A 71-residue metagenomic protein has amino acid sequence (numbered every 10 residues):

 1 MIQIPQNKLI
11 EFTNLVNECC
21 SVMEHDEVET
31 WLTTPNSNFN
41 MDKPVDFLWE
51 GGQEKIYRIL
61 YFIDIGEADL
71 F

Functional and structural regions predicted by a protein language model:
M1-F71: Non-transmembrane "mature" sequence context
